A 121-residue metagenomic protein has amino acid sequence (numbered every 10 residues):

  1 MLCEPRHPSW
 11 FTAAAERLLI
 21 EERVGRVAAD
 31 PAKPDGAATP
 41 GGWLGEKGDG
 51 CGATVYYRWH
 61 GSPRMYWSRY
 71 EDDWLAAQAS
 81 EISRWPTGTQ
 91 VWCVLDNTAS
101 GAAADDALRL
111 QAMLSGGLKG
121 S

Functional and structural regions predicted by a protein language model:
M1-S121: Residues lining hydrophobic/aromatic ligand-binding pockets adjacent to catalytic sites
